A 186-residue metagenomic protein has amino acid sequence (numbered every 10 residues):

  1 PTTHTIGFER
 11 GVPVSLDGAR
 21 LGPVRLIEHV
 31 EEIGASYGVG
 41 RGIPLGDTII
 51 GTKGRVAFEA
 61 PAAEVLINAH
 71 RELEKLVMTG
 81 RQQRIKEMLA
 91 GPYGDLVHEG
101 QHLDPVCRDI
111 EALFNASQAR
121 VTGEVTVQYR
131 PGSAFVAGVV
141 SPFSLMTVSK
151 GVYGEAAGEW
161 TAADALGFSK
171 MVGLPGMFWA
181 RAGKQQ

Functional and structural regions predicted by a protein language model:
P1-G46: A conserved active-site cap/scaffold subdomain adjacent to cofactor or substrate pockets
G51-Q186: Basic, glycine-rich polyanion-binding accessory segments appended to enzymes
